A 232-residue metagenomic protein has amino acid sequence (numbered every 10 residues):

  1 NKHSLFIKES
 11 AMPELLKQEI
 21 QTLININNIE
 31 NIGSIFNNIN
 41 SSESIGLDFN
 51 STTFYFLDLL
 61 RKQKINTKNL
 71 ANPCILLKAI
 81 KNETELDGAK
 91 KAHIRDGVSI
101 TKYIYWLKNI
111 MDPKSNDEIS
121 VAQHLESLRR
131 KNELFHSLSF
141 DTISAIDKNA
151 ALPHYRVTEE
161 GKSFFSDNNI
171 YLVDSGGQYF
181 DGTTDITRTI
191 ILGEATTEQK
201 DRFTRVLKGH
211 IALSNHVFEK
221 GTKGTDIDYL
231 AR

Functional and structural regions predicted by a protein language model:
N1-R232: Active-site neighborhoods and metal-handling regions in enzymes and metal-associated proteins
